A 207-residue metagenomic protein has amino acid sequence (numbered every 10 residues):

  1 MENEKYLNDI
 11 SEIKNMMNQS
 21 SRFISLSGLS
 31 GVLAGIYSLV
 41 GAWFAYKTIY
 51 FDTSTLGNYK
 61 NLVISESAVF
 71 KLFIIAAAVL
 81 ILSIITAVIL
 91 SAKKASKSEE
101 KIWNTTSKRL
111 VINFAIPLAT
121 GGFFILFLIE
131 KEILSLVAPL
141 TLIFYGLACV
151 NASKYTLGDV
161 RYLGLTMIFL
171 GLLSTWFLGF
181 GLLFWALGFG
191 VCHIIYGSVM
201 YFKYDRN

Functional and structural regions predicted by a protein language model:
M1-L29: N-terminal juxtamembrane cytosolic/stromal segments of multi-pass membrane proteins
Q19-L26, S65-I75, I102-T106, F127-V137 (+2 more regions): Membrane-interfacial loop-to-transmembrane-helix junctions in polytopic alpha-helical membrane proteins
R22-P117: Selected alpha-helical membrane-embedding segments in polytopic membrane proteins
S27-Y37, I75-L80, F114, A138-T141 (+5 more regions): Hydrophobic alpha-helical transmembrane segments of polytopic
G35-A45, L80-A87, L118-G122, Y145 (+4 more regions): Helical transmembrane-bundle signal
Y46-G57, A92-E99, I129-I133, K154-G158 (+2 more regions): Transmembrane helix-loop junctions in multipass membrane proteins, especially transporters and channels
S98-S153, L157-V160: Membrane-proximal helix-loop-helix units in multi-pass membrane proteins
Y145-N207: Terminal transmembrane helical module of multi-pass membrane proteins
